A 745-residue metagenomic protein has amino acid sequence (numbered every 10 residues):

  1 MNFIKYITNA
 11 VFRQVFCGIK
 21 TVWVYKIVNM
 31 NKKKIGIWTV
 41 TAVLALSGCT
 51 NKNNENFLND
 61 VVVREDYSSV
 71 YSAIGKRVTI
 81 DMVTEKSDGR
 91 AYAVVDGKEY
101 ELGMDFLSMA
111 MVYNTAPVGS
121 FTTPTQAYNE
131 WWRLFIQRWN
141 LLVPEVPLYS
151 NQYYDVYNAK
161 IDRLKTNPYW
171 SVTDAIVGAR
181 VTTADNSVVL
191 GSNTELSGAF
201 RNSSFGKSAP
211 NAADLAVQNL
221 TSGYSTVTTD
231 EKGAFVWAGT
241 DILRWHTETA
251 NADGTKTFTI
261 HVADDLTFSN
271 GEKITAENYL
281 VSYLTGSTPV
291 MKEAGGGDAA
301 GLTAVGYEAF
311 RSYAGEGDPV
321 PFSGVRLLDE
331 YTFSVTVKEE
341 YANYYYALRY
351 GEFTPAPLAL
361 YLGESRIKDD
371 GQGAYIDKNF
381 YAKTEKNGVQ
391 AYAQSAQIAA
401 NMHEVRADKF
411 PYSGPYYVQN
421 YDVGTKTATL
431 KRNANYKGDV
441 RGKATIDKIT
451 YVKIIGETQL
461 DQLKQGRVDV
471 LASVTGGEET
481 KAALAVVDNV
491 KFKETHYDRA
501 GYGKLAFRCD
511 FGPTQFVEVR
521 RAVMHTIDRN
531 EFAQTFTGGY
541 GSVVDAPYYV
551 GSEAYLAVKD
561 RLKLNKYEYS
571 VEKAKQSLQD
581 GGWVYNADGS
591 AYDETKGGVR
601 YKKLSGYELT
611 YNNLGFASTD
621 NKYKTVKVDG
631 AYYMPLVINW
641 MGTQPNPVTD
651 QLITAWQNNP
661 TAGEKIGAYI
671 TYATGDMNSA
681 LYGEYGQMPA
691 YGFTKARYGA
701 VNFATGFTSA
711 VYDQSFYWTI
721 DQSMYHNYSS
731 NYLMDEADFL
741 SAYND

Functional and structural regions predicted by a protein language model:
N54-A199, A209, T526-R561, K573 (+4 more regions): Detector for C-terminal structural segments
E55-E65, S150-Y153, E195, V423-T425 (+2 more regions): Ligand/substrate-recognition segments at binding pockets and active sites
F121-A127, L134, R244-G301, P321 (+6 more regions): Aromatic- and charge-enriched surface segment that lines or borders ligand/interaction sites
E130, E248, Q419, T429-K431 (+1 more regions): Append "and occasionally in soluble cytosolic enzymes with long acidic Gly/Pro-rich linkers
D155-V156, Y169-S171, G191-N251: N-terminal lobe/hinge region of extracytoplasmic solute-binding protein
K160, G296-Y392: Surface-exposed binding/hinge segments that line and control ligand-binding clefts or catalytic entry sites
F205-Y224, T228-A234, R349-A444, K448 (+2 more regions): Gly/Pro-rich hinge or "lid" segments in bacterial periplasmic/extracellular proteins
E404-A407, L430, N435-A482: Ligand-site clamp/hinge motif
